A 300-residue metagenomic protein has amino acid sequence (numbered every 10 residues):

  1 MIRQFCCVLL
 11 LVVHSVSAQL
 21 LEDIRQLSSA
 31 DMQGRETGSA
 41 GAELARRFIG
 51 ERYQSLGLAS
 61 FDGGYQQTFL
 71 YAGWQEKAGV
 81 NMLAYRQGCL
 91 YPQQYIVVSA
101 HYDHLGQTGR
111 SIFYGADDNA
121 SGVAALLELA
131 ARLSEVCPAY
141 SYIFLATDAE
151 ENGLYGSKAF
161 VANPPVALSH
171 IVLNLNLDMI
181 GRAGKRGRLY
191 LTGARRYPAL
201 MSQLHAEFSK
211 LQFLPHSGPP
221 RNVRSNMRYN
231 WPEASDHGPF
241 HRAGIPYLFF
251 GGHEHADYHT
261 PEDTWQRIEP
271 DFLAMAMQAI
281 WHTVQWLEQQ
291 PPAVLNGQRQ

Functional and structural regions predicted by a protein language model:
V13-S15: N-terminal signal peptide c-region/cleavage motif recognized by signal peptidases
Q19-Q26, A40-S55, G64, S121-E128 (+7 more regions): Extracytoplasmic/secreted proteins, especially bacterial periplasmic and envelope-associated proteins
L27, Y53, L70-G109: Acidic/His- and Gly-rich active-site-bordering loop/insert found across diverse amide/peptide-bond hydrolases
A30-A40, L70-A72, R110-N119, A146-T147 (+3 more regions): Second-shell loop/turn segments in exported
R35-R86: A non-catalytic alpha/beta surface segment that caps or lines the substrate-entry region of metallo-dependent hydrolase
A84, V98-N152, I280: Alpha-helical metal-binding/catalytic segments enriched in His/Glu/Asp
A131, H255-Q300: His/Asp/Glu-rich mid-to-C-terminal helical/loop segments that flank catalytic regions of hydrolases
C137, T147-F249, L295: Metal-dependent peptidase/peptidase-like ectodomains
